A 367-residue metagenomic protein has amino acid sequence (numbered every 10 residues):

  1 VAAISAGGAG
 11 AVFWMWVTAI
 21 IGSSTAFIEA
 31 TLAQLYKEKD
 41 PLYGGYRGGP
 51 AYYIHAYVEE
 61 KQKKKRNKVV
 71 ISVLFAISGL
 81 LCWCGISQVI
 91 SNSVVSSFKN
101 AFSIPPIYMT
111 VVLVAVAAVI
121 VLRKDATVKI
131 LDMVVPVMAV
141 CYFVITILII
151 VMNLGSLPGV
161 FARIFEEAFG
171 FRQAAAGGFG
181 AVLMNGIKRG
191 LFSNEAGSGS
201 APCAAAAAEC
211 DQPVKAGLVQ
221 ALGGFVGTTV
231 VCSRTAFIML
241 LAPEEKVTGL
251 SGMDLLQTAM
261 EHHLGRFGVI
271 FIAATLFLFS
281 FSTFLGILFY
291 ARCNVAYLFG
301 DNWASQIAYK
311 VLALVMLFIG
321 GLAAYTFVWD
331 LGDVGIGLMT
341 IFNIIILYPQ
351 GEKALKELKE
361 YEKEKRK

Functional and structural regions predicted by a protein language model:
A2-A3, G7-A11, A26-R66, E245-L264 (+2 more regions): Flexible loop linkers connecting adjacent transmembrane helices in multi-pass alpha-helical membrane transporters
I4-G44, V226-R234, D333-I346: Extracellular loop-to-transmembrane helix junctions
G8-W16, A56, E60-V73, T110 (+2 more regions): Membrane-interface alpha-helices at helix entry/exit sites of multi-pass transporters
A9, W83-V95, A117-I130, L148-V160 (+3 more regions): Transmembrane helix-loop junctions in multi-pass membrane proteins
T18-Y46, H55-N92, S96-I120, A274-L285 (+1 more regions): Helix-loop-helix module between adjacent transmembrane segments
I21-E29, M109-K124, V135-G155, K188-L191 (+2 more regions): Selective recognition of specific alpha-helical transmembrane segments in multi-pass small-molecule
E29-L35, P41, I147-R163, G177 (+2 more regions): Extracellular/periplasmic helix-exit of transmembrane alpha-helices
I71, F75, G79, N92-F98 (+6 more regions): Membrane-interface loop-to-helix entry segments
